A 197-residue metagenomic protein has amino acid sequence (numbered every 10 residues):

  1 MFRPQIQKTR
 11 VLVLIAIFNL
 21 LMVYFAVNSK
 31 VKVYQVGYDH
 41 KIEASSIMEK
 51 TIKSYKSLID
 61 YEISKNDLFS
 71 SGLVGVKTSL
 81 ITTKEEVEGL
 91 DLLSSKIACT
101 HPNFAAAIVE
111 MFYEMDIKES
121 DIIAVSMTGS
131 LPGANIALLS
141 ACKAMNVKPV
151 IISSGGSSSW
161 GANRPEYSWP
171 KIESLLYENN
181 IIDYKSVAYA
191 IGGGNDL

Functional and structural regions predicted by a protein language model:
M1-K8: Short, Lys/Arg-rich N-terminal segment immediately upstream of the first membrane anchor
R10-N28: Hydrophobic membrane-insertion alpha-helices, especially the h-region of bacterial N-terminal signal peptides
V11, A98, P102-A106: Electropositive phosphate-/nucleotide-binding environments in soluble metabolic enzymes
K30-A44: Ser/Thr/Pro/Gly-rich low-complexity linker/stalk segments immediately outside membranes or between
E43-H101: N-terminal, Lys/Arg-enriched amphipathic/low-complexity engagement segments that precede the first folded domain
N103, V109-M115, E119-Y167: Membrane-embedded segments
S168-L197: A substrate-binding/cap region within the structured catalytic cores of diverse enzymes
